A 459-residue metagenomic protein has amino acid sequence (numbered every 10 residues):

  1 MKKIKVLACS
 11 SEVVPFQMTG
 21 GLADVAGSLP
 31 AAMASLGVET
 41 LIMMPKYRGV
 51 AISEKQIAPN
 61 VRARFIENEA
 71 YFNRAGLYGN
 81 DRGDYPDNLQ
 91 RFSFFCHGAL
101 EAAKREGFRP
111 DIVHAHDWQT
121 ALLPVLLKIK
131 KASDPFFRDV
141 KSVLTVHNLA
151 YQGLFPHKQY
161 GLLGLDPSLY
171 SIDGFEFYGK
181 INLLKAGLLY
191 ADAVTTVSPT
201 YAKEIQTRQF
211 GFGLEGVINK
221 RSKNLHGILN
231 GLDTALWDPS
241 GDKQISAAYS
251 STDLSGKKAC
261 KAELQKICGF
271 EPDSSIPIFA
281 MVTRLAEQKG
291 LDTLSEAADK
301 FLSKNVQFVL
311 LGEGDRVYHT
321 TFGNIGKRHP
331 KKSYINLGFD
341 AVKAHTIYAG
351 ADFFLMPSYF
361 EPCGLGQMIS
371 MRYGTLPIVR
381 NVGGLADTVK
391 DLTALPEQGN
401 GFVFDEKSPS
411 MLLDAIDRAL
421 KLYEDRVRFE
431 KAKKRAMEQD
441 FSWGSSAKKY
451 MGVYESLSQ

Functional and structural regions predicted by a protein language model:
M1-Q459: Catalytic cores of nucleotide-sugar-dependent glycosyltransferases that transfer UDP/GDP/TDP-activated
